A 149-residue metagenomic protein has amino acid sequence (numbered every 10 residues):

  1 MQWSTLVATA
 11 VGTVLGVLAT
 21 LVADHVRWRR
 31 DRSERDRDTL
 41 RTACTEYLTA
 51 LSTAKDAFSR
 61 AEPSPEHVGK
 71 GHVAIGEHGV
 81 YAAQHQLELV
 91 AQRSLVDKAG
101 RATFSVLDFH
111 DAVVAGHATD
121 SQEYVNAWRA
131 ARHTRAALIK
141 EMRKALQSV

Functional and structural regions predicted by a protein language model:
M1-V11: Feature marks short, highly hydrophobic, charge-poor N-terminal signal-anchor/signal peptide-like helices that anchor
L18, V22-V149: Conserved non-transmembrane functional hotspots
